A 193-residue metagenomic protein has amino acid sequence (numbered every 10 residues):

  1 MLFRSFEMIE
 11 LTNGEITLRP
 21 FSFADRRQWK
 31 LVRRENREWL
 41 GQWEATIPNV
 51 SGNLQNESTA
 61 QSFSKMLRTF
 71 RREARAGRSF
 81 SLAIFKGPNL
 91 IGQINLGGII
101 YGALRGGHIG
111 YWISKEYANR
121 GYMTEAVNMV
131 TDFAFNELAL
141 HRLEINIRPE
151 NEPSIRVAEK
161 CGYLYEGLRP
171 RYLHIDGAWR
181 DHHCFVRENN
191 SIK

Functional and structural regions predicted by a protein language model:
F3-E116, W179-R180, C184-K193: GNAT-family acyltransferases
F23, P149-N151: A short coil/beta-turn micro-motif at the C-terminal edge of the histidine kinase catalytic ATP-binding domain
I94, G98-I99, M123-V127, T131-F133 (+3 more regions): Short, contiguous, well-ordered secondary-structure segments
W112-I113, N119-N136, E152-K160: Conserved acetyl-CoA-binding loop-helix of GNAT-fold acetyltransferases
E137-N146: Conserved GNAT acetyl-CoA-binding A-motif
N146, L164-D181: Conserved catalytic-core motifs of GNAT/GCN5-like acyltransferases
A158, Y163, F185: Conserved active-site tyrosine of GNAT-family acetyltransferases
